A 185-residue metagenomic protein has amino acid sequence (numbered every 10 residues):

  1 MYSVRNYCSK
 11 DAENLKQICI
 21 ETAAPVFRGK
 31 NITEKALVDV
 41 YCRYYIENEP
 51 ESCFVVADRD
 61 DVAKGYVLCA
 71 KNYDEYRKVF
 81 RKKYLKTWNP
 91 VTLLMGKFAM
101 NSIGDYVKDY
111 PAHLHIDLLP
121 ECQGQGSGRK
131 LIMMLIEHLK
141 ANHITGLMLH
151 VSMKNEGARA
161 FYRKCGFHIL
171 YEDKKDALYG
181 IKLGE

Functional and structural regions predicted by a protein language model:
S3-Q17, R28, K71: A short beta-loop-alpha structural element at the N-terminal edge of CoA-dependent acyl/N-acetyltransferase catalytic
A23-Y41, W88-P90: Conserved GNAT-fold acetyl-CoA-binding loop/helix
I32-C53, D58, L68: Active-site rim helix/loop that mediates acceptor-substrate recognition in acyltransferases
D61-G65, G157: Glycine-rich acetyl-CoA-binding "A-motif" of GNAT/NAT acetyltransferases
Y73-H115: Conserved acyl-donor/pantetheine-binding loop and adjacent beta-alpha core of acyl/acetyltransferases and related
D109-A112, L139-S152: Conserved GNAT acetyl-CoA-binding A-motif
H115, G124-H138, A160-K164: Conserved acetyl-CoA-binding loop-helix of GNAT-fold acetyltransferases
T145-R159, R163-C165, I169-E185: C-terminal "cap" of GNAT-fold acetyltransferases
